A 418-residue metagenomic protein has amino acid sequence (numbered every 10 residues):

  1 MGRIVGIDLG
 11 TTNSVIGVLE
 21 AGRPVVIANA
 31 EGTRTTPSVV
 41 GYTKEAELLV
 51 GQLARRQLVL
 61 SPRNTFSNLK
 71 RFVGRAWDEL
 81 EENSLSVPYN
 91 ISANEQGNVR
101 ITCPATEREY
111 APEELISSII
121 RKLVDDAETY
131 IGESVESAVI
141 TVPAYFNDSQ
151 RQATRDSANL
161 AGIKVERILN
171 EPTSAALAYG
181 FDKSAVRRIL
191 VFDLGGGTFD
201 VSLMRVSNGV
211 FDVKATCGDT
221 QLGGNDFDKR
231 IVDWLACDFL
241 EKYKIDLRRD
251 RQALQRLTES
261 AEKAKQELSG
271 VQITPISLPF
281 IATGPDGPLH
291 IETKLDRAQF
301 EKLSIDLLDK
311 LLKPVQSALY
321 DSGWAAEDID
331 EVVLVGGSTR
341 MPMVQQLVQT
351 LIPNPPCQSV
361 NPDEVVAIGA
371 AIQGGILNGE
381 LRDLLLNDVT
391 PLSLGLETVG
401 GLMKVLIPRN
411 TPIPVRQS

Functional and structural regions predicted by a protein language model:
M1-S86, N90-G97, T102-E113, S117-S118 (+1 more regions): Oxyanion-binding/catalytic loops of NTP- or PPi-dependent enzymes
